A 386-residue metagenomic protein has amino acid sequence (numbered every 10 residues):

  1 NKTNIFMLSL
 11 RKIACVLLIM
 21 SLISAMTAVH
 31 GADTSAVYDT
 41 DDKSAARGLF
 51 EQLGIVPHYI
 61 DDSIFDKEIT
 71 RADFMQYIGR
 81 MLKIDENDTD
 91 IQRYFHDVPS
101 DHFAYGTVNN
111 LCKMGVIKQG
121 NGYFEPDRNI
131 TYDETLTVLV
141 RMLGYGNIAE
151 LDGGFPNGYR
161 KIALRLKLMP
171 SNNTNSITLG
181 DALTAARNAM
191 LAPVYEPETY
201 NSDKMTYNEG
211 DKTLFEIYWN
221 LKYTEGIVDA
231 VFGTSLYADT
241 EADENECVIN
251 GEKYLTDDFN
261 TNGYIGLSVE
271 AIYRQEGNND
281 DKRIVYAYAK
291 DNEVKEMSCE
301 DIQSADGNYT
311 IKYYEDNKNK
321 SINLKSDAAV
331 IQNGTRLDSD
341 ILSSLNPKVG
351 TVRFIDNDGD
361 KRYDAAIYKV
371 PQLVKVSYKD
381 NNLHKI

Functional and structural regions predicted by a protein language model:
K2-L10, L22-A25, C299, A305 (+2 more regions): Compositionally biased regions
T3-S9, V16-L18, I23-S44, E51-Y105 (+4 more regions): Feature responds to low-complexity, polar/acidic, surface-exposed segments characteristic of secreted/exported proteins
E209-I386: Solvent-exposed hydroxyl-ligand-binding patches built from regularly spaced Ser/Thr and small hydrophobics
